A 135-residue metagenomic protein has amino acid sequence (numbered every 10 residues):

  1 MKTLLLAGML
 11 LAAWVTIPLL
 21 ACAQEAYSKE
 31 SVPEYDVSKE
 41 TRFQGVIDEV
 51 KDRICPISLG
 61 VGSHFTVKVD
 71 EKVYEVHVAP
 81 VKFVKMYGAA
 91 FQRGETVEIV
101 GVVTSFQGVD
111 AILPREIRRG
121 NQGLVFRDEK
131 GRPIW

Functional and structural regions predicted by a protein language model:
A7-P18: Bacterial N-terminal signal peptides
Q24-E40: Short boundary/loop segments of OB/S1/cold-shock single-stranded nucleic-acid-binding domains
S38, M86-A90, F106: Short, surface-exposed secondary-structure edge patches
K39-L59: Structural detector for short beta-strands of small beta-barrel domains
F43-I47, G94-V102: OB-fold and OB-like beta-barrel modules that bind single-stranded nucleic acids
S58-V78: OB-fold (S1/OB) nucleic-acid-binding surfaces
F83-I99: Short nucleic-acid-contacting surface segments enriched for D/E, G, S/T with interspersed K/R
T104-G131: OB-fold/S1-family single-stranded nucleic acid-binding modules
